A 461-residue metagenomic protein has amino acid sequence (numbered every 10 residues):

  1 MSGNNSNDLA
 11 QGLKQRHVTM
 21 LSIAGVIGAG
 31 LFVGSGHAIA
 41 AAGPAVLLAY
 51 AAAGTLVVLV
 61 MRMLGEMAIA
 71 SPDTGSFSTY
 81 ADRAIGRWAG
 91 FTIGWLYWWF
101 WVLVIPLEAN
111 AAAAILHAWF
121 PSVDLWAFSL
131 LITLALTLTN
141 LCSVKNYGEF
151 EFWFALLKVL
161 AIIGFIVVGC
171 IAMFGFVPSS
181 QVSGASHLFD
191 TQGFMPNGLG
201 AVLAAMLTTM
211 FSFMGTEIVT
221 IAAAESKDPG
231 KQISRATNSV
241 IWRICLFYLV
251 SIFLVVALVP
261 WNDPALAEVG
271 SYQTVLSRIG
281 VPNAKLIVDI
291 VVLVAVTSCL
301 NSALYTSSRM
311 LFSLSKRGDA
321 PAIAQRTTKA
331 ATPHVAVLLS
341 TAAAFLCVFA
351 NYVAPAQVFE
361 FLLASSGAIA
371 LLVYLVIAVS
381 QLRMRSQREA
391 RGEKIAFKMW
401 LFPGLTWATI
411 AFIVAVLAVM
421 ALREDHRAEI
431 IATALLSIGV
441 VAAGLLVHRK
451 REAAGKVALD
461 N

Functional and structural regions predicted by a protein language model:
M1-S35, A40-A45, V58-R62, T74 (+4 more regions): Membrane-interface "cap" regions at the ends of multi-pass membrane proteins
G3-L9, V46-L47, P121-D124, L156-D289: Helix-loop-helix junctions that connect adjacent transmembrane segments in multi-pass membrane transporters
A10, I23, V33-F128, I132 (+3 more regions): Extracellular loop-to-transmembrane helix junctions
D73, L96-N110, F213-S226, Y248 (+4 more regions): Membrane-helix boundary/coupling elements in multi-pass transport proteins
T79-A81, G86, A118, A205 (+2 more regions): TM-loop-TM module centered on a large, flexible mid-protein loop between adjacent transmembrane helices in multi-pass
W126-S183, M214, T237-I241, L363-V376 (+2 more regions): Membrane-interface loop-to-helix entry segments
T139, A161-F165, L311, A364-I395 (+2 more regions): Hydrophobic alpha-helical segments of multi-pass membrane transport proteins
W153-F154, I323-H334, L371-A428, D460-N461: C-terminal membrane-solvent junction of multi-pass transporters and transport-like membrane proteins
